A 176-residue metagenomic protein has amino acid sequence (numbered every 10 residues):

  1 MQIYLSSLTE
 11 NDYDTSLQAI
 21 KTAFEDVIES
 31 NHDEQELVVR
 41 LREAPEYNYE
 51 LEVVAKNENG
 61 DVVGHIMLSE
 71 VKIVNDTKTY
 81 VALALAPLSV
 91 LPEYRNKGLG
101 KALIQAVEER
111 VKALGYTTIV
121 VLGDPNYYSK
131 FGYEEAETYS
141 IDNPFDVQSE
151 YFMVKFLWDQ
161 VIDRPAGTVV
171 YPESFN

Functional and structural regions predicted by a protein language model:
Q2-S16: A short beta-loop-alpha structural element at the N-terminal edge of CoA-dependent acyl/N-acetyltransferase catalytic
L17, F24-H65, K72: Active-site rim helix/loop that mediates acceptor-substrate recognition in acyltransferases
E58-G60, E93, F156-V161: Short loop segments at secondary-structure junctions
D61, L91-A102, L114, K130: Conserved glycine-rich acetyl-CoA-binding loop
V71-L85, R95: A conserved beta-turn-beta hairpin within the catalytic core of GNAT-like acetyltransferases that forms part
L85, V90, N96-E109, V120-V121: Conserved acetyl-CoA-binding loop-helix of GNAT-fold acetyltransferases
A113-T117, L122-Q148: Conserved active-site alpha-helix within GNAT-family acetyltransferase domains
D142-N176: C-terminal "cap" of GNAT-fold acetyltransferases
